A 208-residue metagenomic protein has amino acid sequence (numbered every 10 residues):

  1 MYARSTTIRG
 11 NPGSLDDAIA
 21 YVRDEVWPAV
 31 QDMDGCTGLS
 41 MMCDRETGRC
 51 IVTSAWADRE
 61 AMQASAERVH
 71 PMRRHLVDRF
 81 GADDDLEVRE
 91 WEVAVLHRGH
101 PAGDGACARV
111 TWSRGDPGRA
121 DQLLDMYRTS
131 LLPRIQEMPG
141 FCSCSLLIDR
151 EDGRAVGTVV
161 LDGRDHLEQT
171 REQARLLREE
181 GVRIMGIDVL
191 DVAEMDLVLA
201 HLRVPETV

Functional and structural regions predicted by a protein language model:
M1-C50, A57-V208: Short S/T/G/P-rich N-terminal loop/turn motif that feeds into the first structured element of a domain
